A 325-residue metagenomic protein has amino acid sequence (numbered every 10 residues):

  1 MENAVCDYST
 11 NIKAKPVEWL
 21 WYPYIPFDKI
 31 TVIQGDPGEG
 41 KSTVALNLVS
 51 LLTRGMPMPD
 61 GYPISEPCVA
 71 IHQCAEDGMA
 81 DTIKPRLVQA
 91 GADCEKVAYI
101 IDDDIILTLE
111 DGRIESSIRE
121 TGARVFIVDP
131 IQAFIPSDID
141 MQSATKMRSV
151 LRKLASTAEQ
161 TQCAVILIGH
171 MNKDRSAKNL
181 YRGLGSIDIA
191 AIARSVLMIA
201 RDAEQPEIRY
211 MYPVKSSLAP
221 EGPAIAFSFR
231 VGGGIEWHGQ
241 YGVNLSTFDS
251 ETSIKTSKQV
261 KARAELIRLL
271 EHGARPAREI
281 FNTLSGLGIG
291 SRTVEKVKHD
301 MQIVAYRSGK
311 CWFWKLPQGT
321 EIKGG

Functional and structural regions predicted by a protein language model:
A4-V5, R119-G122, Q160-T161, D202-G325: C-terminal regions of RecA-like/P-loop NTPase motor modules
C6-S9, P16, L20-Y22, P26 (+9 more regions): Conserved inter-motif catalytic segment of the P-loop NTP-binding fold
I25, I33, V49, H72 (+1 more regions): Conserved hydrophobic/aromatic pocket- or pore-lining residues that grip, position, or stack substrates in active sites
V32-I33, G38, T43, A70-Q73 (+4 more regions): Phosphate-binding/switch region of NTP-binding enzymes
V44, L48: Hydrophobic positions on the alpha1 helix immediately C-terminal to the Walker A/P-loop
T53: Gly/Ala-rich phosphate-binding loop of Rossmann-like dinucleotide-binding domains, activating on the conserved
